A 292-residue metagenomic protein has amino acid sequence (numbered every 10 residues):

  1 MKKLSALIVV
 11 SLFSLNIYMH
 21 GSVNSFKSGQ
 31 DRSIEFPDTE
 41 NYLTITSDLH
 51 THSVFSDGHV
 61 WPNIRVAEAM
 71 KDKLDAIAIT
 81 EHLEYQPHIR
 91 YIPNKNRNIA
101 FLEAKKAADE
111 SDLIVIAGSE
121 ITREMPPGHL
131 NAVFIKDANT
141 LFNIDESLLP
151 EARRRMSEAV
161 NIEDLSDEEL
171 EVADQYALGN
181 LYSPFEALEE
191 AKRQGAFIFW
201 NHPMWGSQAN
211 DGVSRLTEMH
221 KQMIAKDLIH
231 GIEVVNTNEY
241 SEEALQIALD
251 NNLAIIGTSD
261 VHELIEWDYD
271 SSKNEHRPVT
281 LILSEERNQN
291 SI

Functional and structural regions predicted by a protein language model:
K2-K3, N16-D48, P62-A67, M125-D137 (+1 more regions): Charged catalytic cores and adjacent phosphate/nucleic-acid-binding surfaces used for phosphate/nucleic-acid chemistry
A6-L7, A69: General helical structural elements
I8-L15: Bacterial N-terminal signal peptides
M19, V23, S53-F55, Y85 (+1 more regions): Intrinsic structural disorder/low-complexity segments
R32-Q194, V234-D250: A metal-dependent hydrolase metal-coordination microenvironment
T80-E81, S119, W200-H202, G257-S259: Glycine-rich, histidine-containing beta strand-loop boundary motifs that form or position
G118, A196-D211: Aromatic-lined carbohydrate-recognition surfaces of secreted/lumenal glycan-active proteins
